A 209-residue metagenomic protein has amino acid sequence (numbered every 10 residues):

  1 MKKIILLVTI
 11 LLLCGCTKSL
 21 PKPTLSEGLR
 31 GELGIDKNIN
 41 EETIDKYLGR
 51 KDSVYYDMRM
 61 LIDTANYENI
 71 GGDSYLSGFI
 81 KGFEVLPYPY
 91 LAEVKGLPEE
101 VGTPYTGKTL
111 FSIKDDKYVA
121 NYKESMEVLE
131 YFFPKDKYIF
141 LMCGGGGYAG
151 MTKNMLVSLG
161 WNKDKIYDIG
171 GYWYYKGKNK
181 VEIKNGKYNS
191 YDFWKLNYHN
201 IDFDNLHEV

Functional and structural regions predicted by a protein language model:
M1-K2, T17: N-terminal hydrophobic targeting signals that begin at the initiator methionine
K2-K3, R59: Basic side chains
K3-I4, G71: Generic detector of short alpha-helix boundary/capping microenvironments and adjacent low-complexity segments
I4-L13: Sec-dependent N-terminal signal peptides
C16-N38, G49-R50, L61-F140, G144-V209: Rhodanese-like catalytic fold shared by cysteine-dependent sulfurtransferases and DSP/PTP-type phosphatases
I44-D45: Compositionally biased, charge-rich low-complexity tracts
Y55-D57: Structural scaffold elements adjacent to functional motifs in cytosolic proteins
